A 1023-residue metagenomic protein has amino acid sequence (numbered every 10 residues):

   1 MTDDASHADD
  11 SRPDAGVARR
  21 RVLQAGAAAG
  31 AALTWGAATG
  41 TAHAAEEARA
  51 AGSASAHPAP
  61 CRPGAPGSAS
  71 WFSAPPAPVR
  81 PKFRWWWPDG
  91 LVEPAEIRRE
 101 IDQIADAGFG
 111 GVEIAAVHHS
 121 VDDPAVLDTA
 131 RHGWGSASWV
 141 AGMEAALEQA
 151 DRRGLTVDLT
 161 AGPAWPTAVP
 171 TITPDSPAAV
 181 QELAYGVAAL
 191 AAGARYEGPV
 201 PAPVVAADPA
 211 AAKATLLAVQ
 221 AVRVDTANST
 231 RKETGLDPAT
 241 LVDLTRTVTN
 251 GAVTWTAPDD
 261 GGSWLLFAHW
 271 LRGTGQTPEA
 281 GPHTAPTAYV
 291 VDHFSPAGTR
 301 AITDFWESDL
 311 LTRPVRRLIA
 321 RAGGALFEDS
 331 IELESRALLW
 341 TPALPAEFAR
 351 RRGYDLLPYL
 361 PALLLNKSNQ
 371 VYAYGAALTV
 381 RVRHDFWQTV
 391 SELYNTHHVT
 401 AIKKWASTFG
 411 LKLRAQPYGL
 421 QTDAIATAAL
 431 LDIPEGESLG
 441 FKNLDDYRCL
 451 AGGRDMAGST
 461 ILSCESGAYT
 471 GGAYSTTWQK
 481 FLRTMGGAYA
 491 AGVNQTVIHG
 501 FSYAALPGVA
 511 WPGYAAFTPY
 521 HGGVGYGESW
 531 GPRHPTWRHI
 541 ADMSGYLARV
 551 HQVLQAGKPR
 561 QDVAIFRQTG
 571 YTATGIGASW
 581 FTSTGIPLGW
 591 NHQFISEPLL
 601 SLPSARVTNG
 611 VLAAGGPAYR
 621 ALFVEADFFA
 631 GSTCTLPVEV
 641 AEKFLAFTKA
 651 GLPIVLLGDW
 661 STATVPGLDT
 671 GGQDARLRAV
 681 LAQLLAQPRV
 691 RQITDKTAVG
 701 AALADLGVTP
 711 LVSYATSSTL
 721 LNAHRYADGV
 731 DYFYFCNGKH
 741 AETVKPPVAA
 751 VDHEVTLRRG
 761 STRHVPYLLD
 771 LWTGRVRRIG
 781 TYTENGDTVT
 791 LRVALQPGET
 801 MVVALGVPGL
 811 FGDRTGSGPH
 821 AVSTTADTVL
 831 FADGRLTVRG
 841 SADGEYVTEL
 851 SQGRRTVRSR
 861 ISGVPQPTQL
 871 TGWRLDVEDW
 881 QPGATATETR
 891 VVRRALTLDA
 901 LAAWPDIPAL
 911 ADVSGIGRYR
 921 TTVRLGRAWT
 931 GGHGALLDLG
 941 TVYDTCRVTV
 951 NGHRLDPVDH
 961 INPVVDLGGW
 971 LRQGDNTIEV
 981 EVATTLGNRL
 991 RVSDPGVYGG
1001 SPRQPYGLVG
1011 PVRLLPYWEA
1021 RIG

Functional and structural regions predicted by a protein language model:
M1-V17, A31-W35: N-terminal secretory signal peptides
A15, A37-R62: C-terminal segment of N-terminal export signals and the immediately downstream linker at the start of the mature
R19-Q24: N-terminal export leaders
P63-P75, R80, V92-A107, G111 (+7 more regions): Mature extracytoplasmic enzyme cores
V79, E93, R98, W134-W165 (+7 more regions): Carbohydrate-binding surfaces of carbohydrate-active enzymes
V789-L791, Y919-T921, P963-V965: Short strand-edge motifs at loop-to-beta-strand transitions and within beta-strands of extracellular beta-rich domains
R854-T856, A983-L990: Short acidic/polar inter-strand loop motif in beta-rich domains
V923-N951, I978-E981: Aromatic-lined ligand-binding clefts that engage carbohydrates, nucleic acids, or primary amines
